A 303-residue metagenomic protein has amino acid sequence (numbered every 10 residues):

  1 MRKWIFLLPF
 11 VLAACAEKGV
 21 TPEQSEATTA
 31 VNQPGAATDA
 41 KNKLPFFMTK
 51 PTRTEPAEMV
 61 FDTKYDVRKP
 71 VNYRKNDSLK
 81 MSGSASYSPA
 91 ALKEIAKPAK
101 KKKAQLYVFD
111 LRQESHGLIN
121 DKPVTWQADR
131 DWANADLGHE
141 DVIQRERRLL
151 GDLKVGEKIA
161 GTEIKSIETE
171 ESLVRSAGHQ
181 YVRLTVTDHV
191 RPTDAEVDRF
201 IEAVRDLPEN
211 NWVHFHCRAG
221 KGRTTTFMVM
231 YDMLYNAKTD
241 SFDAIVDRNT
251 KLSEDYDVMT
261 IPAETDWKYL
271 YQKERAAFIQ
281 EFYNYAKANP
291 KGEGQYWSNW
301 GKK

Functional and structural regions predicted by a protein language model:
W4-I5, V20: Residue-level detector of intrinsically disordered/flexible regions characterized by low predicted structural confidence
I5-A13: Bacterial N-terminal signal peptides
C15-V213, T226-K303: Cys-dependent protein tyrosine phosphatase-like superfamily
G220: Conserved G/P- and acidic residue-centered "switch" motifs that form tight phosphate/ATP-binding loops in soluble
R223: Catalytic Zn2+-binding segment of zinc metalloproteases
